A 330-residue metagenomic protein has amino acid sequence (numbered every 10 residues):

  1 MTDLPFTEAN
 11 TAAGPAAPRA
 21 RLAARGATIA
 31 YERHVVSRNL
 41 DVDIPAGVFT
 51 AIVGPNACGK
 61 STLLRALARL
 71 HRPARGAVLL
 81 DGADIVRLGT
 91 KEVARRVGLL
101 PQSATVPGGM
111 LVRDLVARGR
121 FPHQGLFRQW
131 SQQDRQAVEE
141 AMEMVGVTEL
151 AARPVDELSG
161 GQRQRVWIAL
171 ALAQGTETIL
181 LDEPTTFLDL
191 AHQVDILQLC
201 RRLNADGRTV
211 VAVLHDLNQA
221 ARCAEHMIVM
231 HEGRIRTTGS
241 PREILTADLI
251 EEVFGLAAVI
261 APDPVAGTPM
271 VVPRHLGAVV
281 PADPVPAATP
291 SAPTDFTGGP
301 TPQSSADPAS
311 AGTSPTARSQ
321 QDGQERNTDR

Functional and structural regions predicted by a protein language model:
L22, V36-N39: Conserved structural motif at the start of ABC-family nucleotide-binding domains
V53-P55: The feature captures the beta-strand-to-loop junction immediately N-terminal to the Walker
A68: Helix-to-loop junction immediately C-terminal to a conserved catalytic motif
G76-D84, V93: Conserved ABC transporter NBD signature motif
Q129, P154-L158: Conserved ABC ATPase signature
I179-E183: Catalytic Walker B motif of ABC-type/P-loop ATPase nucleotide-binding domains
V253-R330: ABC ATPase nucleotide-binding domains
